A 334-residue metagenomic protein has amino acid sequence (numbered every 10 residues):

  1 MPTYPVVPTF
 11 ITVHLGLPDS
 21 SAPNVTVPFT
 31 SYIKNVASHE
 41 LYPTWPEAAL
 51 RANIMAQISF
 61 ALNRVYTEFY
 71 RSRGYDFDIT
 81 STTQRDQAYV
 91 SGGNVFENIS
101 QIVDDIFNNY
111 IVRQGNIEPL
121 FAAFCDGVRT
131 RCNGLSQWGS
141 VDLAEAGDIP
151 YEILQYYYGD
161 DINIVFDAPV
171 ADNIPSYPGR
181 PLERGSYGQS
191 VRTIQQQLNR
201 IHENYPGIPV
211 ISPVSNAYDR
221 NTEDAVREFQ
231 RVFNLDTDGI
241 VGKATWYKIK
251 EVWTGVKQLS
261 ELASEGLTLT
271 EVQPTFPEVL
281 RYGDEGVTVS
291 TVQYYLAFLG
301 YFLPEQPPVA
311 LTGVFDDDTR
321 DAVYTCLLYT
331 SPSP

Functional and structural regions predicted by a protein language model:
M1-V279, E285-Y294, G300-P304, D321-L328: Conserved, single-site charged/polar hotspot
P307: Surface-exposed loop/turn segments and immediately adjacent short secondary-structure elements within folded domains
T312: Histidine- and aromatic-enriched segments that form or immediately flank copper-ligand environments
Y329-P334: Conserved small/polar residues in nucleotide/adenosyl-binding loops
